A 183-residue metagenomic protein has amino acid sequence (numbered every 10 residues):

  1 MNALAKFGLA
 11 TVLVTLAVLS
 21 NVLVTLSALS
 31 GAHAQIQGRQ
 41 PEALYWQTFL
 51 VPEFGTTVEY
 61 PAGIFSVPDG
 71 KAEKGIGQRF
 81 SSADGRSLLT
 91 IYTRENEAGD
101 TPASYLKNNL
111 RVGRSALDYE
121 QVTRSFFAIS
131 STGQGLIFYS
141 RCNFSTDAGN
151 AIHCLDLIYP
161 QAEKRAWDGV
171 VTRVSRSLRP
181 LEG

Functional and structural regions predicted by a protein language model:
N2-L16: Bacterial N-terminal signal peptides that target proteins for export
L16-S30: C-terminal segment of classical bacterial N-terminal signal peptides
L29-F49: N-terminal low-complexity, Pro/Thr/Ser-rich intrinsically disordered segments that act as propeptides or flexible
E42-T48, E73-Q78, Q121-I129: Short, hydrophobic/aromatic-rich segments at coil-to-beta transitions
L50-S104, T132-G133: Secretory pathway targeting signatures of secreted, lumenal, and periplasmic proteins
E53, P68, D84, L110 (+2 more regions): Sec/Tat-exported extracytoplasmic proteins
I64-F65, A151-G183: Surface-exposed amphipathic alpha-helical segments
A103-A166: Signature of long, low-cysteine stretches enriched in small and polar/charged residues
